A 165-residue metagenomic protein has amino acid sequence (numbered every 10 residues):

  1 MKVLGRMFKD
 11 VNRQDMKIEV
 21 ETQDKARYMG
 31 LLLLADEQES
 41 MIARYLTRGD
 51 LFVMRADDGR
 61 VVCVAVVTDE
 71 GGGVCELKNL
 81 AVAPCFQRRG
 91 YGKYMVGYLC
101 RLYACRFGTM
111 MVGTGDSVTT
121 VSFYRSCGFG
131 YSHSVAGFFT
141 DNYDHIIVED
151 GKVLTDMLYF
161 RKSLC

Functional and structural regions predicted by a protein language model:
L4-M41: Short amphipathic alpha-helix that is part of the acyltransferase structural core
A26-D57, V61-V64: Active-site rim helix/loop that mediates acceptor-substrate recognition in acyltransferases
V53, R60-D69, G73-A81: Conserved beta-strand in the GNAT
L80-Q87, G115: A short, internal acetyl-CoA/4′-phosphopantetheine-binding micro-motif in the GNAT/acyltransferase core
F86, G90-Y98: Conserved acetyl-CoA pyrophosphate-binding loop and the N-cap/start of the following alpha-helix in GNAT-like
Y103-D116: Conserved GNAT acetyl-CoA-binding A-motif
M111-G113, R125, G130-G151: Conserved catalytic-core motifs of GNAT/GCN5-like acyltransferases
